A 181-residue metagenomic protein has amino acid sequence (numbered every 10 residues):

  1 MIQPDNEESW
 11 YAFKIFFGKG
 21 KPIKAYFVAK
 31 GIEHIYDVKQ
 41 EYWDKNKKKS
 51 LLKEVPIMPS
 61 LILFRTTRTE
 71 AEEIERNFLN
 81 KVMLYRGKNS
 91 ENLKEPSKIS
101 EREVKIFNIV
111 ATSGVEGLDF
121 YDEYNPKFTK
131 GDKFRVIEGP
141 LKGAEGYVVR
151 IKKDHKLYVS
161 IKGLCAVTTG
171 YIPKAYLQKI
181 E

Functional and structural regions predicted by a protein language model:
M1-K133, H155-Y158, G163-Q178: Acidic-enriched and Gly/Ser
F128, I137-A144: Short coil-to-beta-strand transition motifs
G143-I151: Short beta-strand-centered aromatic/proline hotspots
